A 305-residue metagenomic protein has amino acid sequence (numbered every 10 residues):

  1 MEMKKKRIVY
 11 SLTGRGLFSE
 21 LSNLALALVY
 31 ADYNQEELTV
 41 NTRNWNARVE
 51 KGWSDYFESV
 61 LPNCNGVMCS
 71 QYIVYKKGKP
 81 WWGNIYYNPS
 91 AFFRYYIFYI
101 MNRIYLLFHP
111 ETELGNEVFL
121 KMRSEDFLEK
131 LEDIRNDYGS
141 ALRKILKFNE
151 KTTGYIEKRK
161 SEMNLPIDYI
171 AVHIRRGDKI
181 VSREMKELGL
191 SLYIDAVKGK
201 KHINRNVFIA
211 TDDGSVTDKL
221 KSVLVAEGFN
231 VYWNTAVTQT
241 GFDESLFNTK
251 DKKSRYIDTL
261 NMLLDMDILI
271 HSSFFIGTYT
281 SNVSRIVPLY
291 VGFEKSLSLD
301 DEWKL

Functional and structural regions predicted by a protein language model:
E2-G14: Nucleotide-activated donor-dependent transferases that construct or modify glycoconjugates
Y10, R43, A171-D178, N234-A236: Short loop/turn segments at strand-loop or loop-helix junctions that form parts of catalytic or ligand-binding pockets
T13-S22, V181-M185: A short, glycine/small-residue-rich beta-strand->loop->alpha-helix junction that serves as a flexible
R15, A25, V29, M262-W303: A donor-sugar binding/catalytic signature common to diverse glycosyltransferases and related nucleotide-sugar
L21-Y33, L190-K200: Histidine-anchored nucleotide/phosphate-binding helix
N46-E50, I180-V181, D213-L220: Short, charged/polar "capping" segments at the starts of alpha-helices and the immediately preceding loops
K51-I203: Secretory-pathway luminal glycosyltransferase catalytic domains
H173-R175, I203-K253: Catalytic donor nucleotide-activated moiety binding site of glycosyltransferases and closely related
